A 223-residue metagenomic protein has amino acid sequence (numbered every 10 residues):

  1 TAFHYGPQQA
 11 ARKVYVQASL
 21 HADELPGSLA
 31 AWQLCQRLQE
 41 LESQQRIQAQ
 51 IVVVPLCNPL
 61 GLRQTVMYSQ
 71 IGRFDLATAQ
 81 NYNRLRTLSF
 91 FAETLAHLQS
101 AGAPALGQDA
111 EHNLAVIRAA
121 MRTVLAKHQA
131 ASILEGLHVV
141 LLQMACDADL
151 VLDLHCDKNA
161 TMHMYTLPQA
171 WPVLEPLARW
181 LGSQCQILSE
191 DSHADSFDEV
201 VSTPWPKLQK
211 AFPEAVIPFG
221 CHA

Functional and structural regions predicted by a protein language model:
T1-A223: Structured catalytic-domain cores with a bias toward divalent-metal coordination
